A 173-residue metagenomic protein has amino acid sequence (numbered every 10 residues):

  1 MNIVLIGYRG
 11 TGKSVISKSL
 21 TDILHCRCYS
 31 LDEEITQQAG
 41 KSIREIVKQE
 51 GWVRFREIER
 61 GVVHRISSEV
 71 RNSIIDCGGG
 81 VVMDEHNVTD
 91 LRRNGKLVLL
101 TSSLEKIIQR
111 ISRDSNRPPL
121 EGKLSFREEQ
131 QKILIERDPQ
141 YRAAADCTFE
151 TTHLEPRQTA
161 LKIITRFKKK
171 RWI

Functional and structural regions predicted by a protein language model:
L5: Hydrophobic anchor at the beta1->P-loop junction of P-loop NTPases
Y8: P-loop (Walker A) phosphate-binding loop of NTP-binding proteins
T11: ATP-binding Walker
S14: Walker A/P-loop
S19, I23, I135-I173: NTP-dependent small-molecule kinase module
S30-R92, N116-R117, Q131: ATP-dependent small-molecule kinase phosphotransfer cores that center on conserved nucleotide phosphate-binding segments
G78-V81, S103-E105, L154: Short glycine-rich anion-binding loops that position phosphate/pyrophosphate groups of nucleotides and phosphorylated
N94-D138: A glycine- and Lys/Arg-enriched "phosphate-lid" helix/loop adjacent to the NTP-binding pocket of small-molecule kinases
